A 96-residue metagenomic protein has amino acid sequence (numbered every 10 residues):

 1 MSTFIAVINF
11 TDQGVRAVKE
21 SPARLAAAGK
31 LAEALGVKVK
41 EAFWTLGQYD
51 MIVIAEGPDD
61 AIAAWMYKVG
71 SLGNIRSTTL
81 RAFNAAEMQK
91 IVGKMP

Functional and structural regions predicted by a protein language model:
M1-P96: A compositional/biophysical signature of low hydrophobicity enriched in polar/charged and small residues
